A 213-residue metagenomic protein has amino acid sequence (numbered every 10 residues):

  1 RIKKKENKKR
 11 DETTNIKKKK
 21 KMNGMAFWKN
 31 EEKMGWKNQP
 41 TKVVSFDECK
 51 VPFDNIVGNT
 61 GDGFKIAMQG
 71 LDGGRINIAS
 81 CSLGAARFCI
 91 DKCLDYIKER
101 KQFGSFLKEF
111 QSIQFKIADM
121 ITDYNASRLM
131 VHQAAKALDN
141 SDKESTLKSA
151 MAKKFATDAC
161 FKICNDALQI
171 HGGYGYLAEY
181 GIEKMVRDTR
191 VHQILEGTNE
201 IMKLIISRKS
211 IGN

Functional and structural regions predicted by a protein language model:
R1-I2, R10-F27: A short core secondary-structure module
R10, K37-Q39, T198: Short glycine/proline-enriched turns and hinge-like loops at secondary-structure junctions
N23-K50: Flexible, small-/acidic-enriched active-site or ligand-binding loops
M34-N38, G58, Q69: Solvent-exposed alpha-helices and their adjacent loops that cap or buttress functional pockets in soluble metabolic
V43-C49, F53, N59-D62, I66-N213: Alpha-helical interface subdomain recognition
